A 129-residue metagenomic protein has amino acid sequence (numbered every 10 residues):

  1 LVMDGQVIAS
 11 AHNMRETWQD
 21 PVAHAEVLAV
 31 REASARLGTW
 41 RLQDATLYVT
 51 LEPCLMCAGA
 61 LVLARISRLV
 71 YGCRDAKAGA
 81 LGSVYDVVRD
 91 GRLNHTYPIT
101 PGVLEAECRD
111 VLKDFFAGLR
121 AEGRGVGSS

Functional and structural regions predicted by a protein language model:
L1-G5: Short beta-strand scaffold segments in enzyme catalytic cores
M14-L28: A short, polar/charged loop-to-alpha-helix boundary motif
H24, L42-D44, L55, A64-I66: Short connector loops at helix/strand junctions that flank enzyme active sites, especially segments positioning acidic
R31: Short alpha-helical segments enriched in small residues
R36: Conserved catalytic cysteine-centered active-site region of acyl-thioester-dependent Claisen-condensing enzymes
T39-L51: Immediate flanking context of iron-sulfur cluster ligation sites
M56-S129: Zinc-dependent deaminase
